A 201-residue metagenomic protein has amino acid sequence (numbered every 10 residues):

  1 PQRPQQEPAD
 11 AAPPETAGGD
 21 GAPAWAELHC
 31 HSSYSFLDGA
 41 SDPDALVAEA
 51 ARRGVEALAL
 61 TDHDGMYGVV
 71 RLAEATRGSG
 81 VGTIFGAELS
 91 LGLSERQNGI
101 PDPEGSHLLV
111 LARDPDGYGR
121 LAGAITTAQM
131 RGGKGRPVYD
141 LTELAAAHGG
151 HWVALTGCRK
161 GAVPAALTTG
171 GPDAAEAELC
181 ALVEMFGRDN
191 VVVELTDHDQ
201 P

Functional and structural regions predicted by a protein language model:
P1-P201: Phosphodiester-processing cores and adjacent nucleic acid-binding clamps
